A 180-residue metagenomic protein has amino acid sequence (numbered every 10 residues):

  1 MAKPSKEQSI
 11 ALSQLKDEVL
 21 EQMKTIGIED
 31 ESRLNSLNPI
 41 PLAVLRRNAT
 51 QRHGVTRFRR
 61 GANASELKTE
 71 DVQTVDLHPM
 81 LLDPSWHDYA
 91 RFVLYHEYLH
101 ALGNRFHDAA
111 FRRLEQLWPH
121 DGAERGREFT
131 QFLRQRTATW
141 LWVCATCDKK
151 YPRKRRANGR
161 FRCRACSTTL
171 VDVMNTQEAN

Functional and structural regions predicted by a protein language model:
M1-F92, A101-N180: Active-site-proximal or metal-binding-adjacent scaffold patches in catalytic folds
E97: Walker B catalytic acidic pair
